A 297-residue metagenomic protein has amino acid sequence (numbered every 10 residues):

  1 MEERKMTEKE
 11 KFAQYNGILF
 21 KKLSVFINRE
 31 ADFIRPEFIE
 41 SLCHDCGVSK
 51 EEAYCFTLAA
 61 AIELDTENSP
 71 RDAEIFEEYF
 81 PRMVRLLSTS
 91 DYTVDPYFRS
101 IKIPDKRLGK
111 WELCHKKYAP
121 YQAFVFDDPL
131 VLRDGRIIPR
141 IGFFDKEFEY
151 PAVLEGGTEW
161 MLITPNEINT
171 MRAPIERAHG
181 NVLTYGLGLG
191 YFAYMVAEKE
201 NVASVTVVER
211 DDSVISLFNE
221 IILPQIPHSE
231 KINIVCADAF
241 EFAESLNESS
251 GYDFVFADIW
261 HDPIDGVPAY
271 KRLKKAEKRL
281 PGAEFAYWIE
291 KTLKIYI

Functional and structural regions predicted by a protein language model:
E2-F144: N-terminal auxiliary segments of SAM/dcSAM-dependent transferases
S90-D91, P151-R177, Y296: Class I SAM-dependent methyltransferase Rossmann-like catalytic core, especially the SAM/SAH-binding loop
L162-I226, A237: SAM cofactor-binding core of SAM-dependent methyltransferases, primarily the Rossmann-like beta-alpha-beta module
M195-V196, S245-N247, R272-K275: A short acidic, amphipathic alpha-helical/loop segment
K199-E200, S249, A276-P281: Short, conserved loop/helix-junction motifs that constitute active-site signature segments in enzyme catalytic cores
S204, K231-N233, E284: Conserved beta-strand segments of alpha/beta enzyme cores
D211-S250, F254, D262: S-adenosyl-L-methionine
H261-I297: C-terminal substrate-binding/active-site "lid" region of AdoMet-derived donor-dependent transferases
